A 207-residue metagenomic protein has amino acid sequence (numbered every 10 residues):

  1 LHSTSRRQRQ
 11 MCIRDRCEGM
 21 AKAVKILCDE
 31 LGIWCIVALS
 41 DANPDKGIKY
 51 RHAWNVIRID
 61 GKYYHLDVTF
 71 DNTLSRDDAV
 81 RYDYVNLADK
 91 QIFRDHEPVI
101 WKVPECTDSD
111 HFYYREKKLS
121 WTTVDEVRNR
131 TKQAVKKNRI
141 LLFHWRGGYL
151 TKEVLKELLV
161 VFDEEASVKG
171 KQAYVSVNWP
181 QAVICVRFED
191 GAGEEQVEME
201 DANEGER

Functional and structural regions predicted by a protein language model:
L1-R9, I13: Single conserved hydrophobic/aromatic residue that forms the stacking wall/gate of nucleotide- or nucleobase-binding
H2-T4, I48, A134: Generic structural signal for beta-strand residues in well-ordered domains
R6-R7, D67, N178: Poly-acidic low-complexity segments
I13, N55-I57, V186-F188: Short beta-strand element of the conserved SAM-dependent methyltransferase core
R14, E18: Short, charged/polar micro-motifs that form catalytic or ligand-binding hotspots
G19-K90: Hydrophobic/aromatic-rich core segments of domains that either
A88-R207: N-terminal accessory/pre-domain segments preceding catalytic cores
